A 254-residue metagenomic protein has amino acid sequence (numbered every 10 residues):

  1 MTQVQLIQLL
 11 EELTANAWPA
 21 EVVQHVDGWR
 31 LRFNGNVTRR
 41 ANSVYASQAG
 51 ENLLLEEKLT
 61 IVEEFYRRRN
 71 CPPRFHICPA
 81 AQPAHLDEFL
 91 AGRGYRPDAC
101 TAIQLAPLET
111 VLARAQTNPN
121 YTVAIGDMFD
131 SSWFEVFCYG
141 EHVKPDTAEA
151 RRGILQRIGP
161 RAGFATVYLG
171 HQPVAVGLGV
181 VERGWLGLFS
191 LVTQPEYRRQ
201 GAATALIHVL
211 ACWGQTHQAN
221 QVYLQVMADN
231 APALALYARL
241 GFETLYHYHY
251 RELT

Functional and structural regions predicted by a protein language model:
M1-E12, T101, V111-A150, G187: Short amphipathic alpha-helix that is part of the acyltransferase structural core
M1-R68, Q82, D146-T147: N-terminal charged segments
V23-V26, P79, H85-R96, R161-G177 (+1 more regions): Conserved beta-hairpin
L55-E63, F189-P195, R199-C212, T216 (+1 more regions): Conserved acetyl-CoA-binding loop-helix of GNAT-fold acetyltransferases
L55-S131, R251: Acyl-donor-binding surface of acyltransferase catalytic domains
R69-P79, G214-Q225: Conserved GNAT acetyl-CoA-binding A-motif
I77-A84, L224-L234, R251-T254: Conserved beta-strand-loop-alpha-helix junction that forms the acyl-donor binding cleft
D146-Q194: A conserved beta-strand-loop-helix scaffold within acyl/acetyltransferase catalytic domains
